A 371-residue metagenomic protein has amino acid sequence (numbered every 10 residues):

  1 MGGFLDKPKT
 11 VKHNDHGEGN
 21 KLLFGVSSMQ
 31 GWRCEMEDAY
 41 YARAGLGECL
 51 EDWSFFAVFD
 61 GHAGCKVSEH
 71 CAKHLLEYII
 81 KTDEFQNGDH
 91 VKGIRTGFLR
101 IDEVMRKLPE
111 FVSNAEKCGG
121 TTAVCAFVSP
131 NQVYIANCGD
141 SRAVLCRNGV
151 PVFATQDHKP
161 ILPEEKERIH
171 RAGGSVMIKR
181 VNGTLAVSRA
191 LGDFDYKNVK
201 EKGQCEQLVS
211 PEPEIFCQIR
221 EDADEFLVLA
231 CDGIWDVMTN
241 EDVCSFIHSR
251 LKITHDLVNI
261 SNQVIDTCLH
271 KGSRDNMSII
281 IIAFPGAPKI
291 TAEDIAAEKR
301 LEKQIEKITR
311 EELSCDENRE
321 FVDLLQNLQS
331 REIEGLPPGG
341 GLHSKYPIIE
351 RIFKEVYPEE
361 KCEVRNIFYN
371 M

Functional and structural regions predicted by a protein language model:
M1-F56, H62-F226, V237-M371: Activation on terminal intrinsically disordered regulatory regions flanking enzyme cores
